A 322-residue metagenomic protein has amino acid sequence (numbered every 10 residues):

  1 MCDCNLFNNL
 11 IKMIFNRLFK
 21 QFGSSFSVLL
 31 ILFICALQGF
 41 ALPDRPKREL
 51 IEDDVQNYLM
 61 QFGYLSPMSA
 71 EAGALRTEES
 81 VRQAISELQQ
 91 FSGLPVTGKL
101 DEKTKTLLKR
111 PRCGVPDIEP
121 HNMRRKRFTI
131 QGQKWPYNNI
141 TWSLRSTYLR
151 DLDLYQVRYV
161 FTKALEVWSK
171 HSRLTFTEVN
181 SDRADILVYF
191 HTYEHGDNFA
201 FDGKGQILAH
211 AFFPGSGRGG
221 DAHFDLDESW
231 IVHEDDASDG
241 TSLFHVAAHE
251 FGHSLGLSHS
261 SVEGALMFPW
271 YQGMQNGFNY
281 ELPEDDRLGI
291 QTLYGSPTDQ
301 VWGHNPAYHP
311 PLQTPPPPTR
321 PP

Functional and structural regions predicted by a protein language model:
C2-D3, I14-P322: Zinc-dependent metalloendopeptidases
D3-N9: Intrinsic-disorder-associated, low-complexity terminal segments enriched in Asp/Asn/His/Tyr and depleted of Lys/Arg
